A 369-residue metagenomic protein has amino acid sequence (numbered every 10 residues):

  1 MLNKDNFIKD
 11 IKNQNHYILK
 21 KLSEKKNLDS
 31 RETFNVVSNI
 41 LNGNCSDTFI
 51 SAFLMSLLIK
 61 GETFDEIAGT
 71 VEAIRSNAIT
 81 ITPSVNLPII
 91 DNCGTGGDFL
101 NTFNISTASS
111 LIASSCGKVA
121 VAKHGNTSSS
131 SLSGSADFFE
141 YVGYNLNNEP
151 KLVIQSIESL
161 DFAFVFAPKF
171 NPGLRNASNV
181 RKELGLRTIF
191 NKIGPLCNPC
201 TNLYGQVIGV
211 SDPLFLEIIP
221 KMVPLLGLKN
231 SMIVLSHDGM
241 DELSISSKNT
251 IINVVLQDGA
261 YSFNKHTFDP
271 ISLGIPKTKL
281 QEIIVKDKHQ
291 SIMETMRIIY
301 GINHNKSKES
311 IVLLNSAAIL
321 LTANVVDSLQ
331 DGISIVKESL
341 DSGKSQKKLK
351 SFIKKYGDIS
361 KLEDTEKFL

Functional and structural regions predicted by a protein language model:
L2-Q14, K21, S76-I79, T102 (+3 more regions): Glycine-rich anion-binding loops and their surrounding alpha/beta cores
D10-Q14, K20-I67, S76-P83, I311-V312: N-terminal glycine-rich anion-binding loops that anchor highly charged ligand groups
I40, L58-K60, G96-L100, S128-S129 (+2 more regions): Short, small-residue-enriched loops and turns at beta-alpha junctions that line or gate enzyme active sites
F49-I50, A122-H124, I233: Short beta-strand segments at enzyme active-site cores
A52, T107-I112, I311, N315-A318: Short amphipathic alpha-helical face segments that pack within enzyme cores and frequently flank/anchor catalytic
G61-G125: Active-site cofactor/substrate anionic-group-binding motifs, chiefly glycine- and Lys/Arg-rich phosphate-binding loops
D98-S110, H124, S130-S133, L174 (+2 more regions): Short glycine/serine/threonine-rich phosphate/pyrophosphate-binding segments that cradle anionic phosphate groups
T127-Y144: Active-site-proximal loop->helix
